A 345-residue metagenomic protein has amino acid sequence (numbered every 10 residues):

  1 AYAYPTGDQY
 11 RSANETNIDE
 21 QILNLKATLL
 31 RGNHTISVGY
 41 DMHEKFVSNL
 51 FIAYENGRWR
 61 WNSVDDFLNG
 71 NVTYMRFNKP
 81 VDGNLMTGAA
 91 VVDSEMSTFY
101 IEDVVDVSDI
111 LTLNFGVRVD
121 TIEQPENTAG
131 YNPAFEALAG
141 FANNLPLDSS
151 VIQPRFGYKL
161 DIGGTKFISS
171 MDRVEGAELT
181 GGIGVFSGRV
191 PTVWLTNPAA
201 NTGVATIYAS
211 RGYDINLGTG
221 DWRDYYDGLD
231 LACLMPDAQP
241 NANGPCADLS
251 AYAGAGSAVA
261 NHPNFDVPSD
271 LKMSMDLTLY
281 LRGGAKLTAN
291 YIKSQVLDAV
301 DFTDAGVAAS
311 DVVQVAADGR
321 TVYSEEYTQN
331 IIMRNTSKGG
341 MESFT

Functional and structural regions predicted by a protein language model:
A1-Y100, D304, D311-S343: Replace "related TpsB outer-membrane translocases also match" with "some related outer-membrane beta-barrels such as
Q9-Y10, L50, E126-G130, A139: Short acidic, glycine/proline-rich loop/turn micro-motifs
Q21-L29, H34-M42, S97-V107, L111-V119 (+5 more regions): Membrane-embedded beta-strands that build the outer-membrane beta-barrel scaffold
E44-K45, I122, F186-G188: Solvent-exposed loop/turn segments at secondary-structure junctions within structured extracellular/periplasmic domains
N71, V104-D106, S169-M171: Surface-exposed acidic, glycine-flexible loop patches that form ligand/cofactor-binding and adhesion interfaces
V117-Q124, A242: Glycine-rich, acidic and aromatic/proline-enriched surface loops and short helix-turn segments that act as binding
G130-S337: Solvent-exposed loop/turn elements at secondary-structure boundaries
